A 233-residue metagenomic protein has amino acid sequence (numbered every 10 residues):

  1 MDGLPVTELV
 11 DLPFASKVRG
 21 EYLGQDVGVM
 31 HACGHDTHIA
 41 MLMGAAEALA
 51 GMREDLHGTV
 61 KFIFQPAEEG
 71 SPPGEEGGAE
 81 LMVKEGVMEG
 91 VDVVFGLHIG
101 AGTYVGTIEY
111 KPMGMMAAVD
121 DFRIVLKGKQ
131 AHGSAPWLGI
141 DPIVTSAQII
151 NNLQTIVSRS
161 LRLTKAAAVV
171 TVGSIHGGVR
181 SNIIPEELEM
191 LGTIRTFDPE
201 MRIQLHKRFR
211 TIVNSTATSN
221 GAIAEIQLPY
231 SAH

Functional and structural regions predicted by a protein language model:
L4-T7, A15-M30, D36-T37, L49 (+2 more regions): Histidine/acidic-residue-rich, glycine-tolerant segments that coordinate divalent metal ions
L12: Single-stranded RNA-binding surfaces
H31-A32, P136, P199-Q204: Ordered, soluble secondary-structure elements with a strong preference for glycine-centered loop motifs and nearby
I39-A46: DPxDG-like acidic metal-binding loop motif
L42, E75-E80, H206, R210: Amphipathic alpha-helical segments in well-structured domains
A46, A79, N214: Short glycine-/small-residue-rich flexible loop motifs, especially phosphate/cofactor-binding loops
V144-H233: Metal-dependent amide/peptide-bond hydrolase catalytic core, centered on the "pita-bread" metallohydrolase fold
